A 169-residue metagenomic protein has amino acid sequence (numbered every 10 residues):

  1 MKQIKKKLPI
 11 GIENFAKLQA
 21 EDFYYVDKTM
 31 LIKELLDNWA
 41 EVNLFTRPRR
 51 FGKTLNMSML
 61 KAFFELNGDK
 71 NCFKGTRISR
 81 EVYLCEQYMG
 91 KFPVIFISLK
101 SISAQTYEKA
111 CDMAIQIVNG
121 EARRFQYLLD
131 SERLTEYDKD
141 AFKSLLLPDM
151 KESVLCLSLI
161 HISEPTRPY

Functional and structural regions predicted by a protein language model:
M1-E65, K70-E81: Walker A/P-loop-proximal flanking segment of P-loop NTPase domains
K2, K109-L159: Accessory N-terminal region flanking or inserted into the helicase ATPase core in nucleic-acid motor proteins
K2-L8, Q87-V94, D130-Y137: Short, compositionally biased low-complexity segments
N14-Q19, A40-T46, L99-S103, A141-E152: Glycine- and acidic
K17, E34-D37, A62, D112 (+4 more regions): Charged/polar, solvent-exposed surface patches and flexible loops
R49-M59, I97, E108-A114, Y169: Internal hydrophobic scaffold segments of catalytic domains
E65, D69-Y127: P-loop NTPase motor core
I160-Y169: Single conserved hydrophobic/aromatic residue that forms the stacking wall/gate of nucleotide- or nucleobase-binding
